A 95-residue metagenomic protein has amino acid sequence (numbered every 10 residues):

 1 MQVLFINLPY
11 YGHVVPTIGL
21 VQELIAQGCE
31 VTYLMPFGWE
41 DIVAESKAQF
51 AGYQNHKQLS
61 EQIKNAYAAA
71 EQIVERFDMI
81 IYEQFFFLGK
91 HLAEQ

Functional and structural regions predicted by a protein language model:
M1-Q95: Glycosyltransferase specificity loop/lid
